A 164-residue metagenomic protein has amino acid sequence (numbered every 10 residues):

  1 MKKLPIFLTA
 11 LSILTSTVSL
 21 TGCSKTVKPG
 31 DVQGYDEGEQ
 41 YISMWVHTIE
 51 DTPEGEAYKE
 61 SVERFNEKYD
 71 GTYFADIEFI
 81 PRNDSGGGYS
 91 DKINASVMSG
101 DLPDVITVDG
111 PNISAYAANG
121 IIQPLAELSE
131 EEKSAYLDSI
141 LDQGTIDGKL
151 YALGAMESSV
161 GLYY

Functional and structural regions predicted by a protein language model:
M1-K2, S24, E67, G148: Generic cytosolic/nucleocytoplasmic N-terminal low-complexity/intrinsically disordered segments
K3-S24: Sec-dependent N-terminal signal peptides of Gram-positive bacterial secreted proteins and lipoproteins
I6, Y35-E37, M98, A155 (+1 more regions): Generic structural signal for beta-strand residues in well-ordered domains
C23, S159-Y164: Short, intrinsically disordered, charge-balanced linker/junction segments flanking boundaries in proteins
C23-A115, E130-E132: Conserved N-terminal structural module of periplasmic/extracytoplasmic solute-binding proteins
D109-G161: Hinge/lid segment of periplasmic solute-binding proteins
